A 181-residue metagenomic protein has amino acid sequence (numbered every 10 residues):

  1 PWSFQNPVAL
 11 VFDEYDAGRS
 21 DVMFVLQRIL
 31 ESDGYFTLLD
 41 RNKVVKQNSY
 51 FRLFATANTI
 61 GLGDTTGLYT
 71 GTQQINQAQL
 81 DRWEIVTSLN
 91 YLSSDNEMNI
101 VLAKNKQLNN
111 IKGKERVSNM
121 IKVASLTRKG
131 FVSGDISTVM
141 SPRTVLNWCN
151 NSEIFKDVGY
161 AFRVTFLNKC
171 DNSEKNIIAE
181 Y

Functional and structural regions predicted by a protein language model:
P1-Y181: C-terminal regulatory/interaction module of P-loop NTP-utilizing enzymes
